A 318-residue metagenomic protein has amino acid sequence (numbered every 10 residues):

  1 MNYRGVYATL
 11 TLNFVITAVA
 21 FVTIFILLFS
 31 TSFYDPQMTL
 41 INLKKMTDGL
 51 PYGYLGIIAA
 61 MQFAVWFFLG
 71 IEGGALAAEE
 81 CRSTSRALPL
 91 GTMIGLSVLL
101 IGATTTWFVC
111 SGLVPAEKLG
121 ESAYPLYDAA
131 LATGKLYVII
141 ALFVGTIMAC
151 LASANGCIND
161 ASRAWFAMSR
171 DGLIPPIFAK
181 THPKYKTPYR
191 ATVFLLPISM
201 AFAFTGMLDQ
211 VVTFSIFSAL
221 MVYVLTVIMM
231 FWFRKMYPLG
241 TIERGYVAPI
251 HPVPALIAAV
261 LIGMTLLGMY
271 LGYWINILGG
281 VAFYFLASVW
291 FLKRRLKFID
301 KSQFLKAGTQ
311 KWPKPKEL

Functional and structural regions predicted by a protein language model:
M1-Q37, T92-M93, S215-L225, P254 (+1 more regions): Membrane-interface loop-to-helix entry segments
N2, A18-M46, V65, W107-L113 (+2 more regions): Hydrophobic alpha-helical segments and their helix-loop junctions in multi-pass secondary transporters
R4-F14, I71-G102, I174-P176, K180: Hydrophobic, small-residue-rich membrane helices and short re-entrant helix-turn-helix hairpins that build
L12, I177-K186, Y223-W274, K297 (+2 more regions): C-terminal membrane-solvent junction of multi-pass transporters and transport-like membrane proteins
A18-F29, L96-V109, M148, V193 (+6 more regions): Generic alpha-helical transmembrane segments of integral inner-membrane proteins, especially permease/transport modules
T47, G91-N155, I174-Q210, F214: TM-loop-TM module centered on a large, flexible mid-protein loop between adjacent transmembrane helices in multi-pass
I57-A87, G91, F108-A116, R163-D171: Helix-loop junctions at the membrane interface of multi-pass solute transporters
F68, E72-C81, I139-P176, D209-Y223: Membrane-helix boundary/coupling elements in multi-pass transport proteins
